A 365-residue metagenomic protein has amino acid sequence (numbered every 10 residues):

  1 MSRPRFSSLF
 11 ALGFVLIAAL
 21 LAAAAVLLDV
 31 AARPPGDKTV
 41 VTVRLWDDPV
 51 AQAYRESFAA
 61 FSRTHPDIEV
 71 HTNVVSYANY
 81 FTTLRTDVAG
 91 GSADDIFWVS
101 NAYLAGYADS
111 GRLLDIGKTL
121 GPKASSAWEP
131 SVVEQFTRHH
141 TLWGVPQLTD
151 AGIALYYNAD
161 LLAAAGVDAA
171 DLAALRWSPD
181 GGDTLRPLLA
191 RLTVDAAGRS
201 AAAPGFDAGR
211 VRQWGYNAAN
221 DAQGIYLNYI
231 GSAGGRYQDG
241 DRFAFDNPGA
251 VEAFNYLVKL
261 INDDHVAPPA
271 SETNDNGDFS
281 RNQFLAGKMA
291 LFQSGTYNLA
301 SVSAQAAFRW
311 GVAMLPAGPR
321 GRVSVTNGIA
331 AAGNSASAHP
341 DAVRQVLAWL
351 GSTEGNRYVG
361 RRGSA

Functional and structural regions predicted by a protein language model:
M1-G106, P122-S125, A169-A170, P319-R320 (+3 more regions): Conserved N-terminal structural module of periplasmic/extracytoplasmic solute-binding proteins
E69, N262-A267, S303-A365: Extracytoplasmic/periplasmic substrate-recognition and gating elements
V74-T83, A102, R176-T184, A270-L285: Short helix-initiation/N-cap motifs at beta->coil->alpha
V88-V99, R112-L114, L285-S294: Alpha-to-beta junction loops
N101-A154, D183-T184, P204-R210, G311-A313: Hinge/lid segment of periplasmic solute-binding proteins
L114-W128, E134, L172-P179, F206-Y216 (+4 more regions): Short, solvent-exposed loop/beta-turn-alpha elements that line the ligand-binding surface or hinge of extracytoplasmic
T141-I153, D180-F243: Extracytoplasmic/periplasmic solute-binding protein
R186-R191, Y229, G240-N274: Glycine-centered hinge/linker elements that transmit conformational signals in sensory and ligand-binding systems
